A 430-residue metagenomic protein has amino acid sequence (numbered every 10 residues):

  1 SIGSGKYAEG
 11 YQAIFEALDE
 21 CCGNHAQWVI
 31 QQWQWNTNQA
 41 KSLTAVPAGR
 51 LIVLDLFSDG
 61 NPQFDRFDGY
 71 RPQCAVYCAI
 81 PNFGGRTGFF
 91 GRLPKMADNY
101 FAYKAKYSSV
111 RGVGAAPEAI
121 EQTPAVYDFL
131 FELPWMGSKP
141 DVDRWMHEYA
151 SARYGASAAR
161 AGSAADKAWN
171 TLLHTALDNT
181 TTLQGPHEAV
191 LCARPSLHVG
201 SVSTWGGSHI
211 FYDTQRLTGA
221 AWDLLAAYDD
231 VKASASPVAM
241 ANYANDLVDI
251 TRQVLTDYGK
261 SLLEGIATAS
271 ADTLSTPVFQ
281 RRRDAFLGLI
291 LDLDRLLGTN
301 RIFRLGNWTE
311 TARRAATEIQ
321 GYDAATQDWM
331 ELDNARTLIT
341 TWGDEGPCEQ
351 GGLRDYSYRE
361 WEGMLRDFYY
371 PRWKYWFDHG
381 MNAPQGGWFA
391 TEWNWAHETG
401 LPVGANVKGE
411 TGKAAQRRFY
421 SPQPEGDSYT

Functional and structural regions predicted by a protein language model:
S1-R160, D166-A168, L173-D178, C192-G219 (+4 more regions): Catalytic-core regions of glycoside hydrolase
S1-Y11, P237, A241-E264, T273 (+2 more regions): Aromatic-lined, polymer-binding surfaces characteristic of secreted/periplasmic polysaccharide-degrading enzymes
S4, A156, S163, P186 (+6 more regions): Intrinsically disordered, low-complexity regions
A164-N170, L183-R194, V238-L247: Short coil/turn segments at secondary-structure boundaries
Y212-A235, D249-A271: C-terminal substrate/ligand-recognition segments
V231, A235, A269-P277, G380 (+2 more regions): Secondary-structure edge/capping motif, primarily at the C-terminal ends of alpha-helices and the immediately following
V231-L247, L296-R314: Short, solvent-exposed, charged loop/turn and helix-capping segments that join or cap alpha-helices on peripheral
Y358-T430: Extended, compositionally biased alpha-helical segments that mediate assembly or anchoring
